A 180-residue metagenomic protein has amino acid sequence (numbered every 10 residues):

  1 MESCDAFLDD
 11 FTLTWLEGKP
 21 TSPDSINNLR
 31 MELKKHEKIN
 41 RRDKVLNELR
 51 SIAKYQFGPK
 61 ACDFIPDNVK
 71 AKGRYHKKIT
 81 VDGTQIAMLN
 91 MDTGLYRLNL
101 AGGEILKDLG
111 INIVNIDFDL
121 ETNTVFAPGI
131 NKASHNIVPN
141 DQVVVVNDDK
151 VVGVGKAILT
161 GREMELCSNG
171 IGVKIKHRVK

Functional and structural regions predicted by a protein language model:
E2-K180: Accessory RNA 3′-end/elbow-binding domains used by RNA modification enzymes
